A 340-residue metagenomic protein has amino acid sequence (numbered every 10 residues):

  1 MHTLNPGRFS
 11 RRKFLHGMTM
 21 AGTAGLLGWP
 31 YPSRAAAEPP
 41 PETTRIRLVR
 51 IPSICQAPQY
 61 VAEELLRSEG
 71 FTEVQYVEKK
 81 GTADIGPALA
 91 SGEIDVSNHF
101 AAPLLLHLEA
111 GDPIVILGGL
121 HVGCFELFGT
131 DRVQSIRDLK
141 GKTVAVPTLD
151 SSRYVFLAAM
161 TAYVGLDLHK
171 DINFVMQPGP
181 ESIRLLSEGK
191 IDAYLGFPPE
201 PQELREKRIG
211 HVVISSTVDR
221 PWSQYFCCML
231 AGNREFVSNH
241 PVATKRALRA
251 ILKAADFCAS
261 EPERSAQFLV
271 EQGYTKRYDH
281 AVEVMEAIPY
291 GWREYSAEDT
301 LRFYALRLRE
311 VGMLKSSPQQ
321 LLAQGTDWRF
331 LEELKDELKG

Functional and structural regions predicted by a protein language model:
M1-K13, M20-A24: N-terminal secretory signal peptides
Y31-E38: Signal peptide processing junction and immediate N-terminal pro/mature segment of secreted/exported proteins
E38-H169, N173-P178, L185, D192-P198 (+3 more regions): Short, glycine-/small- and polar/acidic-enriched structural segments that line small-molecule recognition paths
L66-F71, V218-S223, P289-A297: Short, solvent-exposed loop/beta-turn-alpha elements that line the ligand-binding surface or hinge of extracytoplasmic
A102, E181-E271: Pocket-lining segment of extracytoplasmic ligand-binding domains
L120-G129, G210-V237, A287-I288, L322-A323 (+1 more regions): Periplasmic-binding protein-like
S238-S316: Secondary-structure end/capping motifs
R309-G340: Conserved C-terminal helix/tail region of periplasmic/extracytoplasmic solute-binding proteins
